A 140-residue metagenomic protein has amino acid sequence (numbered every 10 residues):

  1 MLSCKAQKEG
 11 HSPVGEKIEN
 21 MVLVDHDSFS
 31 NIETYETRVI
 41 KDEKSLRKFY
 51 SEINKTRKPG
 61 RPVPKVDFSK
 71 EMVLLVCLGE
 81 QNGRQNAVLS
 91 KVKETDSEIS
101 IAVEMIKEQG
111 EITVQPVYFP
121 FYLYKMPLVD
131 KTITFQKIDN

Functional and structural regions predicted by a protein language model:
C4-N140: Exposed, flexible binding/inhibitory loops of compact, secreted disulfide-stabilized domains
